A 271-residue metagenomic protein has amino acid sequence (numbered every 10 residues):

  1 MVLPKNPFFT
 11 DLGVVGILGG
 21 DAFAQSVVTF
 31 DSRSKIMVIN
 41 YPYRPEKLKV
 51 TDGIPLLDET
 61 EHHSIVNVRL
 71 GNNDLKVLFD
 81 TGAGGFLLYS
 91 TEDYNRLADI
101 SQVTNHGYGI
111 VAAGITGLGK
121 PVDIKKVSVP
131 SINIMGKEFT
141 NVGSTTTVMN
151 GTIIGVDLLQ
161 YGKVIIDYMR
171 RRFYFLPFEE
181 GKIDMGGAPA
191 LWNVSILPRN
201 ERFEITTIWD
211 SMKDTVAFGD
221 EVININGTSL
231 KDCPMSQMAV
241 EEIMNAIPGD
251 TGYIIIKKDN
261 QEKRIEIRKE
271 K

Functional and structural regions predicted by a protein language model:
M1-K271: Pepsin/retropepsin-fold aspartyl endopeptidases
